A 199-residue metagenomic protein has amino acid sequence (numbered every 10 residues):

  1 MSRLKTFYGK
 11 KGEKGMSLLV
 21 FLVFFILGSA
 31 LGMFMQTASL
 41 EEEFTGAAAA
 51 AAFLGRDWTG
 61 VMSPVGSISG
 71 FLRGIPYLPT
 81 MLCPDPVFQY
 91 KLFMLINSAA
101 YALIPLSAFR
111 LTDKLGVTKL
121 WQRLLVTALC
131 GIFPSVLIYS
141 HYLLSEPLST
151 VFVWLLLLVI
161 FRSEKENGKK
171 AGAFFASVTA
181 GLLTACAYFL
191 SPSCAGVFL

Functional and structural regions predicted by a protein language model:
E13-E43, I132, A187: Transmembrane signal-anchor helices characteristic of membrane glycosylation enzymes that use polyprenol
F24-F25, R123-P134, I138, L158 (+2 more regions): Short helix- or helix-capping micro-motifs that position conserved polar/aromatic residues at function-defining sites
L31-E41, G55-L78, C83, K91-M94 (+1 more regions): Membrane-proximal lumenal/periplasmic loop motifs of glycosylation machinery
S39-E41, G66, I138-L148: Short acidic/glycine- and proline-prone juxtamembrane loop motifs at membrane-interface regions of multi-pass membrane
G46, R73, Y101-P105, C130 (+2 more regions): Hydrophobic core segments of transmembrane alpha-helices in multi-pass, intramembrane catalytic enzymes
P105-I132, T150-V151: Transmembrane-helix signature of polytopic, membrane-embedded enzymes that assemble or transfer cell-envelope glycans
K114-V117, L156-S177, A187: Membrane-interface transmembrane helices that cradle and orient dolichyl/undecaprenyl
V126-A128, A173-S191, F198: Membrane-interface alpha helices of multi-pass inner-membrane proteins
